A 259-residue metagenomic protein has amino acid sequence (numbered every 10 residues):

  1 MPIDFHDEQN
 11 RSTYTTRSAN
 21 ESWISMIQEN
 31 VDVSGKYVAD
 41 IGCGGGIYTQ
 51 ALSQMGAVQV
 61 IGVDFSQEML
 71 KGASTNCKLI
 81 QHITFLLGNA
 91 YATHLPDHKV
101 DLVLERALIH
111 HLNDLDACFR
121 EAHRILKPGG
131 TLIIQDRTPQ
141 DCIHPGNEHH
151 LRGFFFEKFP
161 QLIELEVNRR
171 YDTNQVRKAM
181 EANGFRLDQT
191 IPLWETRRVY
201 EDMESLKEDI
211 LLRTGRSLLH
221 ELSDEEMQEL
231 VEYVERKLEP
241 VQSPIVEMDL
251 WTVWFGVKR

Functional and structural regions predicted by a protein language model:
M1-S34, A39, I47-A51, M69-G72 (+1 more regions): Conserved class I S-adenosyl-L-methionine
Y37, G130-T131: Short glycine-centered segments of the SAM/dcSAM-binding site in methyltransferase folds
A39, G45-A92: Class I SAM-dependent methyltransferase SAM/SAH-binding core
G45, L115, R170-N174, A179 (+1 more regions): Conserved Class I S-adenosyl-L-methionine
Y91-L102: A short acidic, Gly/Pro-enriched loop at the edge of an enzyme's catalytic core that lines a small-molecule cofactor
L102-D114: A short SAM/SAH-binding and catalytic strip from SAM-dependent methyltransferases
D116-P128: A short glycine-rich, Lys/Arg-flanked "PGG" loop and its adjoining helix->strand segment in the class I
I133-F159: Conserved class I S-adenosyl-L-methionine
